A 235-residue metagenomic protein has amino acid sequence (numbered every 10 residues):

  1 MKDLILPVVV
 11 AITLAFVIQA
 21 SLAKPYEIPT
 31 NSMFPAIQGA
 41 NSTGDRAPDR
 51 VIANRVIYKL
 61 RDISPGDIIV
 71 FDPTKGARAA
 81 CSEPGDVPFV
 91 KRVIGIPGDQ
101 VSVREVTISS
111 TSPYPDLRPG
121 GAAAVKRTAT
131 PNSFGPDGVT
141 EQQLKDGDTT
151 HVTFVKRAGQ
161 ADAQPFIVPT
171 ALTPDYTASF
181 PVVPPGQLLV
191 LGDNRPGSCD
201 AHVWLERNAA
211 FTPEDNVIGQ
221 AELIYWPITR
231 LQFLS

Functional and structural regions predicted by a protein language model:
M1-L6, V17, S21-S235: Soluble "head" domains of membrane/secretory-pathway proteins
